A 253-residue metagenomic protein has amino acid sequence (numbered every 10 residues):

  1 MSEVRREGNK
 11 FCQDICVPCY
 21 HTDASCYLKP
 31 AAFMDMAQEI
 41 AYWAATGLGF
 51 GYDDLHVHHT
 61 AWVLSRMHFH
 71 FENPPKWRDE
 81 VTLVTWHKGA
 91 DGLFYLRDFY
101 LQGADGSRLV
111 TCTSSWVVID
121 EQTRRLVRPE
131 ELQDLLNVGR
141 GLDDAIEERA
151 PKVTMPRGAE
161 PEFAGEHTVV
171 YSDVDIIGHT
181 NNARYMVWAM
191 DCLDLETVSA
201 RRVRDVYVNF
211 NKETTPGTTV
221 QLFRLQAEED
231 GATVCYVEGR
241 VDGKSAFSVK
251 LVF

Functional and structural regions predicted by a protein language model:
S2-L64, T111-T113, I119-R204: Hot-dog-fold acyl-thioester-processing enzymes
V4-Q13, H68-T154, F210, T214-P216 (+1 more regions): HotDog/MaoC-like acyl-thioester-processing domains
L193, T197, R202-Q226: Extended, basic/helix-rich recognition subdomains
